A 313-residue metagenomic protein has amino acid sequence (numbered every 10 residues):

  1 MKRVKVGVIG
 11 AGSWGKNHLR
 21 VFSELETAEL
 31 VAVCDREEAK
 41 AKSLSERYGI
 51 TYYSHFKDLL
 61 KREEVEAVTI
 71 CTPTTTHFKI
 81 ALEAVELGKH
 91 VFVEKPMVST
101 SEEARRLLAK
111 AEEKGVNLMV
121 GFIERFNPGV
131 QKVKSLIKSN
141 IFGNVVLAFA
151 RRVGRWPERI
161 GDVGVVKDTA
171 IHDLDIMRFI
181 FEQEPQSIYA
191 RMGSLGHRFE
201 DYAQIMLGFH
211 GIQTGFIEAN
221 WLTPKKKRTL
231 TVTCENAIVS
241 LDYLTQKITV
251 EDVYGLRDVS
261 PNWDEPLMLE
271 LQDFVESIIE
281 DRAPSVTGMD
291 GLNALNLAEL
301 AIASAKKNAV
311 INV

Functional and structural regions predicted by a protein language model:
M1-Y48: N-terminal Rossmann-like dinucleotide-binding module
V8, A67-T72, E276-V313: C-terminal helix-rich "cap/oligomerization" subdomain common to oxidoreductases
H18, I50-K110: Beta-loop-alpha module in the N-terminal Rossmann-like domain of NAD(P)-dependent dehydrogenases, especially those
S54, V93-E94, L118-V120, L241: Hydrophobic residues in well-ordered beta-strands that form the structural core
V98-P157: A contiguous active-site-proximal alpha/beta segment in oxidoreductase catalytic domains
F126-L147, K167-G193, M206-T214, S304: Oxidoreductase and adenylate-handling cofactor-binding alpha/beta cores
L174-K247, M268-A283: Contiguous beta-strand/loop segments that form the cofactor/metal-binding neighborhood of enzyme cores
